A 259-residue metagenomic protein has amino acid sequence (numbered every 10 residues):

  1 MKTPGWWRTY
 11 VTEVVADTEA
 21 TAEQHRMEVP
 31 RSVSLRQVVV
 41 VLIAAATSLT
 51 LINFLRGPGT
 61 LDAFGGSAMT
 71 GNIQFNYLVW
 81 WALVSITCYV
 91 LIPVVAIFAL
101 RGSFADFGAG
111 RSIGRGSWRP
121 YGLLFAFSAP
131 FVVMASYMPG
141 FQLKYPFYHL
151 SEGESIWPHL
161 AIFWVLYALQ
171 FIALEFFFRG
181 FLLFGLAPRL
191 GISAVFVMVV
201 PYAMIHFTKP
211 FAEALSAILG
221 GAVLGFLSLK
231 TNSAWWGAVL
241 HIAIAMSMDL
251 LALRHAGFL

Functional and structural regions predicted by a protein language model:
M1-D106, L250-L259: N-terminal, membrane-interfacial amphipathic/helix-forming hydrophobic leader that caps and precedes the first
V38-I43, V79, S117-L123, L160-W164 (+3 more regions): Hydrophobic alpha-helical transmembrane segments
R56, F196-V199, I205, E213-L259: Functionally important transmembrane alpha-helices
T60-W80, A99-Q170, P188, F258-L259: Juxtamembrane helix-loop-helix connectors linking adjacent transmembrane helices in multi-pass membrane enzymes
S85-I92, L166, S216-L224: Hydrophobic core segments of transmembrane alpha-helices in multi-pass, intramembrane catalytic enzymes
R115, A173-V197, F226-S233: Membrane-interface helix/loop boundary segments of multi-pass membrane proteins
F125-V132, G191-H206, I242: Small-polar-interrupted transmembrane alpha-helices in polytopic inner-membrane proteins
A173-F177, F181, M204, T208 (+2 more regions): Active-site His/Glu-centered metal-binding helix of metallohydrolases
